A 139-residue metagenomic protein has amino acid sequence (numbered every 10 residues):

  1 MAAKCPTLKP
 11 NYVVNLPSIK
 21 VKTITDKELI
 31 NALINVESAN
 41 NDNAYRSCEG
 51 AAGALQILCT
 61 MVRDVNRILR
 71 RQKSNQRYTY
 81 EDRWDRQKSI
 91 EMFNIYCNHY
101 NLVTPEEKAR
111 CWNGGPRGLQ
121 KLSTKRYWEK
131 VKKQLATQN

Functional and structural regions predicted by a protein language model:
M1-E28, A136-N139: N-terminal secretory targeting signals
K22-D26, C48, V103-P105: Extracellular/periplasmic catalytic domains that process cell-envelope and extracellular macromolecules
I24-N41, I57, F93, K108-P116: Short, functionally critical alpha-helical segments immediately adjacent to catalytic or ligand/cofactor-binding
A32-N75: Secreted/periplasmic proteins that engage bacterial cell-wall peptidoglycan
D42-N43, L119-L122: Extracytoplasmic/secreted cell-surface and envelope-processing proteins
C59-Q120, W128-Q138: Alpha-helical segment that forms one wall of the substrate-binding/catalytic cleft in peptidoglycan-active domains
